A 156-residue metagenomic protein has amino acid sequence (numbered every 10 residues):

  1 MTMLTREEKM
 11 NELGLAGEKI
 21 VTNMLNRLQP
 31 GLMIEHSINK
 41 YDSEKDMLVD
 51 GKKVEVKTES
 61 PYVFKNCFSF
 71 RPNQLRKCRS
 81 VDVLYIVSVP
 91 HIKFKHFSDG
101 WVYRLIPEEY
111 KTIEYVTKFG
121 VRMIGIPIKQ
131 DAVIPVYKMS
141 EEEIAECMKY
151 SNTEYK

Functional and structural regions predicted by a protein language model:
M1-K53, K57-K156: Nucleic-acid endonuclease domains
